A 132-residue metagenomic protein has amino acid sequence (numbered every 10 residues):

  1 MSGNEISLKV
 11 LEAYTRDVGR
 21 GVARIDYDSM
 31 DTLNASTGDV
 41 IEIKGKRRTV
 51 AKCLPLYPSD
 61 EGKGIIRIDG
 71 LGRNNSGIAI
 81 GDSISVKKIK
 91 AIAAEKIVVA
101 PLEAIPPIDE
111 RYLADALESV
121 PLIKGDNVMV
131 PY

Functional and structural regions predicted by a protein language model:
M1-Y132: Beta-strand/loop-dominated core regions that host nucleotide or nucleotide-derived cofactor-binding catalytic loops
